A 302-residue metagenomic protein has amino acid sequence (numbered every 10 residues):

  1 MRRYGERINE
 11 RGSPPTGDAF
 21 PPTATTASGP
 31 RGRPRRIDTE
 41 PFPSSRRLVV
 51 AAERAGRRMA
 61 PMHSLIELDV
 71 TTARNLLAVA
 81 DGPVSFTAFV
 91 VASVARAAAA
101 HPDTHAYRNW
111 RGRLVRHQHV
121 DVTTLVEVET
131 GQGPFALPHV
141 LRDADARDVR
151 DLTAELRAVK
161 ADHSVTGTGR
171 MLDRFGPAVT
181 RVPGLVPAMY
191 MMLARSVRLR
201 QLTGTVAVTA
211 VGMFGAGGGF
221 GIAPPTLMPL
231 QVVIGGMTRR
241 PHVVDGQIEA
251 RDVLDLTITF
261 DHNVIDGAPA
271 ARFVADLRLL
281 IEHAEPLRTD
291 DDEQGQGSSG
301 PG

Functional and structural regions predicted by a protein language model:
R2-G302: C-terminal catalytic/motor cores of large multi-domain enzyme assemblies
